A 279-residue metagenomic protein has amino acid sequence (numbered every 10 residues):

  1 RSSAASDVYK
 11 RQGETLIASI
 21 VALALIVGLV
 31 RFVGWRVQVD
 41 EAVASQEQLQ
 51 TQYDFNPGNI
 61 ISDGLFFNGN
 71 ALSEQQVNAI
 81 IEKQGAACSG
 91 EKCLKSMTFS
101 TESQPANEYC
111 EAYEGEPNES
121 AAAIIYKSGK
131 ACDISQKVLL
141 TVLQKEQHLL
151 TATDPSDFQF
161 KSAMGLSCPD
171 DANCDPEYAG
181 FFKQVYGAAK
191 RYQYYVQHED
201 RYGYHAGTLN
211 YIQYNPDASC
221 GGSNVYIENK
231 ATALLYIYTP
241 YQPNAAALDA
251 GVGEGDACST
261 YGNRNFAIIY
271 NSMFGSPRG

Functional and structural regions predicted by a protein language model:
S2-Y9: Short, small-residue-biased leader/transition segments that mark boundaries at the very start of proteins
T15-F32: Hydrophobic membrane-insertion alpha-helices, especially the h-region of bacterial N-terminal signal peptides
I17, F32-A122: N-terminal export signals and maturation junctions of secreted/periplasmic proteins
A71, G115-A123, G129, D133-K137 (+2 more regions): Soluble non-cytosolic domains of exported or imported proteins
M97, C110-E111, P117-D154, F158: Mobile, glycine-rich extracellular loop/lid and propeptide segments that shape or gate substrate/ligand access
L139-R278: Catalytic and binding regions of secreted/periplasmic enzymes and modules that target cell-wall glycans
